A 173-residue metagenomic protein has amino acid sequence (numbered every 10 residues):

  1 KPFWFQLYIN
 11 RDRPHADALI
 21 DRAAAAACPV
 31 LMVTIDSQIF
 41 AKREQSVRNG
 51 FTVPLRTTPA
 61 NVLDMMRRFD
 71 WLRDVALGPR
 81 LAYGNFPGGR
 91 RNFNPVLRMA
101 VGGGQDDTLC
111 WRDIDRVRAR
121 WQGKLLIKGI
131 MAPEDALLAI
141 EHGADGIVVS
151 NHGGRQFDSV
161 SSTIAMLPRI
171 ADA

Functional and structural regions predicted by a protein language model:
K1-E141, G146, G153-Q156, R169: Active-site entrance/lid segments in N-terminal catalytic domains of soluble metabolic enzymes
S159: Zn2+-dependent peptidoglycan hydrolase active-site motif and core
S162-L167: Charged helix-capping and loop-helix junction motifs
D172-A173: Extended C-terminal subregions enriched in glycine
